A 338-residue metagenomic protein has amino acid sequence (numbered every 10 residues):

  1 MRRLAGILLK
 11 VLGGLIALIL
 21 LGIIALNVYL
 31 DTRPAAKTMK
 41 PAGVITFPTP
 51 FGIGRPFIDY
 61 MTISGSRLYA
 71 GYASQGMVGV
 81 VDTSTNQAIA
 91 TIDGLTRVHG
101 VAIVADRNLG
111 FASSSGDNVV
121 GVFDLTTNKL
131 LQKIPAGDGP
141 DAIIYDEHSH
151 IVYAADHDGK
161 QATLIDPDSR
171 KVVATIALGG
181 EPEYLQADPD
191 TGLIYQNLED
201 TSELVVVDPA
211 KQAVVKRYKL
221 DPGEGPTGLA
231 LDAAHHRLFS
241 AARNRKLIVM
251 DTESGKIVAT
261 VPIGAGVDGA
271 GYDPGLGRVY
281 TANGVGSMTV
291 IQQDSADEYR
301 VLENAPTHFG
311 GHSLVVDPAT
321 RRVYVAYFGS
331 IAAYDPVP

Functional and structural regions predicted by a protein language model:
M1-L20: N-terminal Sec-pathway targeting helices
I19, I23-P338: Predominantly soluble domains enriched in secretory-pathway, periplasmic, or organellar proteins
